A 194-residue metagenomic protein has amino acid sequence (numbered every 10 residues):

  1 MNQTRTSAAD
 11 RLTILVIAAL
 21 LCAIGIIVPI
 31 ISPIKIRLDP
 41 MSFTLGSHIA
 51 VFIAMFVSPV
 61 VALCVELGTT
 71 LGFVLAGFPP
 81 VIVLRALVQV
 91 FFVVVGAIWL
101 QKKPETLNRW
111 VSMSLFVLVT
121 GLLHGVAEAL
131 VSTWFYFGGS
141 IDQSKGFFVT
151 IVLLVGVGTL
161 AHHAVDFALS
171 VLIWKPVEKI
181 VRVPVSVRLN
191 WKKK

Functional and structural regions predicted by a protein language model:
M1-K194: Loop-helix junctions at membrane interfaces
